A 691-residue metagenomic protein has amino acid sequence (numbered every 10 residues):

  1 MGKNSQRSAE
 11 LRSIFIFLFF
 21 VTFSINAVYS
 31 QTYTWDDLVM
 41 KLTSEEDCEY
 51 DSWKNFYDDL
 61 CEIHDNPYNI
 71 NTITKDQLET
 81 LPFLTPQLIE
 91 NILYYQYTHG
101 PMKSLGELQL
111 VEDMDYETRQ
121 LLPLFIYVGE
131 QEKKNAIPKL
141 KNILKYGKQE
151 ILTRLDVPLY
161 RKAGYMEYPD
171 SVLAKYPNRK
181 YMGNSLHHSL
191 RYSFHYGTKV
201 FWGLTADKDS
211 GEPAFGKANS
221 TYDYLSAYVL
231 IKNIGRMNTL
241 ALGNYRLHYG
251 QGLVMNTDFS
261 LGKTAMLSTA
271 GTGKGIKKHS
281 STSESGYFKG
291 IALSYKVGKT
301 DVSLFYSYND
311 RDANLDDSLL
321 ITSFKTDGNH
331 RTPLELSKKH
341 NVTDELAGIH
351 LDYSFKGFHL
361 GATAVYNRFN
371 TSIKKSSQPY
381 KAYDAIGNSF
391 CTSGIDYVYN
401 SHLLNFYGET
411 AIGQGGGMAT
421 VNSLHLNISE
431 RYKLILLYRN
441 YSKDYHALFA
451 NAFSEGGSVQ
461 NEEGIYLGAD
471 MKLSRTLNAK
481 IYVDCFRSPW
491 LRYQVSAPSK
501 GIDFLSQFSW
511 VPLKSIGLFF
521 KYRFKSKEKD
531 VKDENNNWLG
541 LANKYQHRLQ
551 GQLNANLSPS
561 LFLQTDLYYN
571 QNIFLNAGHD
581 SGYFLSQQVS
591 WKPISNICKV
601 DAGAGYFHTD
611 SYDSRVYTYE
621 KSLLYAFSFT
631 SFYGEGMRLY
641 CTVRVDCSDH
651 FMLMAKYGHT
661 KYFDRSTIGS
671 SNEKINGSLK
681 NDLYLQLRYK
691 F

Functional and structural regions predicted by a protein language model:
M1-T34, F691: Bacterial Sec-dependent N-terminal signal peptides
Y29-Y68, Q131-Y146: N-terminal, intrinsically disordered low-complexity tails/presequences enriched in Lys/Ser/Pro and small residues
C61-P82, T98, S104-L110, F125-I126: Extended, structured, electrostatic nucleic-acid-contact surfaces
T85-I89, D115-Y116: Small-residue hinge/turn detector
K139-Y176, F194, T198-L204, L240 (+3 more regions): Transmembrane beta-strand segments of Gram-negative outer membrane beta-barrel proteins
Y181-S185, G286-F288, V342-K375, A382-F691: Exposed, low-structure sequence patches enriched in small/polar residues
D207-Y224, K277-E284, S337-H340, A411-G413 (+1 more regions): Outer-membrane beta-barrel proteins
A218-D312, L426-L448, N596-Y612: Outer membrane beta-barrel
